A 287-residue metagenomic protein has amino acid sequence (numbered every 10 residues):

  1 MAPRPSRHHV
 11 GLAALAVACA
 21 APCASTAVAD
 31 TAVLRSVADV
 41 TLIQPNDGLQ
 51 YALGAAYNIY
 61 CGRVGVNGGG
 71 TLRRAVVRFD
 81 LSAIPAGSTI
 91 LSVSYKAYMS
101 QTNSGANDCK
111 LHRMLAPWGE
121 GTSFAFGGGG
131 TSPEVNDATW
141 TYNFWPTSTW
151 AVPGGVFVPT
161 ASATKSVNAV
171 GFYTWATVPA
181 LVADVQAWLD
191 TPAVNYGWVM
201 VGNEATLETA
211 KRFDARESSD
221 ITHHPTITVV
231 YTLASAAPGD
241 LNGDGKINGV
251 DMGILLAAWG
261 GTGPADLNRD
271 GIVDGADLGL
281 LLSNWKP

Functional and structural regions predicted by a protein language model:
M1-H8: N-terminal secretory signal peptides that target proteins for export/translocation
G11-C23: Bacterial N-terminal signal peptides
V28-A83, G119, E204-L207, E217-T226 (+1 more regions): Flexible, small-residue-rich N-terminal segments that precede or flank a structured functional core
F79, T89-Q101, I227: A short beta-strand element within beta-rich, extracytoplasmic domains of secreted/secretory-pathway proteins
Y98-N107, T206-E208: Extended, low-complexity, turn-rich repeat/linker tracts enriched in Gly/Pro/Ser/Thr and Asp/Glu that occur
T102-A187: Beta-strand-rich interaction/scaffold domains
V178-I221, V230-L233: Ser/Thr/Pro-rich, low-complexity mucin-like regions that serve as glycosylated stalks/linkers or repetitive adhesive
L241-T262, R269-P287: Alpha-helical segments with a strong preference for the paired helices of cellulosomal dockerin domains
